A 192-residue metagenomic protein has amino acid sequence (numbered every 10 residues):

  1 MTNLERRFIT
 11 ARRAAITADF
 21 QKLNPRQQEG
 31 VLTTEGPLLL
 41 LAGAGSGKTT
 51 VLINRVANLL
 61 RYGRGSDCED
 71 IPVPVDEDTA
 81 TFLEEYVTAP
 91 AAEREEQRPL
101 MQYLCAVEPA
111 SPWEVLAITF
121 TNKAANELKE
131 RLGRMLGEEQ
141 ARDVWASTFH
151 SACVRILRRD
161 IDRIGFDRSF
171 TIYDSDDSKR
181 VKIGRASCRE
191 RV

Functional and structural regions predicted by a protein language model:
M1-D167, I172: P-loop NTPase Walker
S175-K182: An amphipathic alpha-helix signature
I183-V192: Residue-level detector of conserved catalytic or cofactor/ligand-binding positions in enzyme active sites
